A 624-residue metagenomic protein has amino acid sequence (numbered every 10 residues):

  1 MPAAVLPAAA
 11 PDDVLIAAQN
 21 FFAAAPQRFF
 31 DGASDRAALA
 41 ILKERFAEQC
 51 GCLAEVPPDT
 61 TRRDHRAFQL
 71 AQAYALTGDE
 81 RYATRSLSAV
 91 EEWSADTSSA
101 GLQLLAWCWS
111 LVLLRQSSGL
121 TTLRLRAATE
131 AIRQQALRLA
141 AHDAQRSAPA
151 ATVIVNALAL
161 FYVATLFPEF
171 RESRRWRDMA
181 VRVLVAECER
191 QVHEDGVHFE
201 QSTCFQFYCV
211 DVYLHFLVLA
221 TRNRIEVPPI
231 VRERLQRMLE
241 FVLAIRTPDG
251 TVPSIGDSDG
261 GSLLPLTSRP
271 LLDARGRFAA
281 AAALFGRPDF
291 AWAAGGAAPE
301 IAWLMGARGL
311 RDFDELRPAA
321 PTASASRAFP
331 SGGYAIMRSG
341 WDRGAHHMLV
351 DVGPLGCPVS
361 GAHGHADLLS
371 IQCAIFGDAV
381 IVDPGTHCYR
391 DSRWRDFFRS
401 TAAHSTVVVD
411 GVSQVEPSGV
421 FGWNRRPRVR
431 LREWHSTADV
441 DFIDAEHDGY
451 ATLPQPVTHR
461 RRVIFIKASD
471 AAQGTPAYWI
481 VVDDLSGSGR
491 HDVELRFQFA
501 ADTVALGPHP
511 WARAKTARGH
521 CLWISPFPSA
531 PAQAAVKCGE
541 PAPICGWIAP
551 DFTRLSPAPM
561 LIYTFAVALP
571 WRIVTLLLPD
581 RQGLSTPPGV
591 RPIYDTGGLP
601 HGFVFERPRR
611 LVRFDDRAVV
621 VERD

Functional and structural regions predicted by a protein language model:
M1-P57: Extreme N-terminal leader/anchor segments
P58-V252, S258-D259: Aromatic-lined, polymer-binding surfaces characteristic of secreted/periplasmic polysaccharide-degrading enzymes
D64, G101, L158, A335 (+4 more regions): Residue-level detector of short, conserved catalytic/binding motifs and their immediate flanks
Q72, S339-W341, P354, V407 (+1 more regions): Short, flexible loop/turn elements at secondary-structure junctions
A95-T97, P358-G361, W394: Catalytic micro-motifs at enzyme active sites that drive phosphoryl/nucleotidyl and oxygen chemistry
S110-R138, E172-H193, R275-F285, D289-D312 (+5 more regions): Extended glycan-interaction surfaces of carbohydrate-active proteins
V197, C204-I381, S436, V567-A568 (+1 more regions): Carbohydrate-active enzyme catalytic cores, enriched for enzymes that act on polyanionic acidic polysaccharides
S258-D259, L263-P270, A282-L304, H387-D624: CBM-like, beta-strand-rich accessory domains located in the C-terminal region of large, secreted polysaccharide-active
